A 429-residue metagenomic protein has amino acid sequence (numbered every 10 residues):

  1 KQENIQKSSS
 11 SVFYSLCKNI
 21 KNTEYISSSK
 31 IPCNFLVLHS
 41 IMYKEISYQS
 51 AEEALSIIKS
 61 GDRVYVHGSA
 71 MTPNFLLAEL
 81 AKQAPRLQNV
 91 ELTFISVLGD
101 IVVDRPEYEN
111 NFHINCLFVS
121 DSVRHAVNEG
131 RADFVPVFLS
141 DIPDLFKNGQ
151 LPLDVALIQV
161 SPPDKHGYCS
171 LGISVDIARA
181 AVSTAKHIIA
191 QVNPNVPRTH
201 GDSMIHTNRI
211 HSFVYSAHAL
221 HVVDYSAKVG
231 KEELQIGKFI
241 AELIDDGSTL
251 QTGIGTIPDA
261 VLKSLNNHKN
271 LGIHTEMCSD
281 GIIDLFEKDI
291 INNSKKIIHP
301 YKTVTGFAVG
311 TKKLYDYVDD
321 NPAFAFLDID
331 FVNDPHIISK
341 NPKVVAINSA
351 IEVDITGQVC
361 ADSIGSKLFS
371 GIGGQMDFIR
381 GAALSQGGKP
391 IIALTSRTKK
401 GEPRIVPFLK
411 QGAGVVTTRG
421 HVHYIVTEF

Functional and structural regions predicted by a protein language model:
Q2, S8, Y25: Cationic, low-complexity basic patches in intrinsically disordered or flexible, solvent-exposed regions
E3-N4, N19: Compositionally biased low-complexity segments enriched in histidine and/or tyrosine
Q6, F13-Y14, L38: N-terminal non-cleavable signal-anchor helices
S9-S10, P32: Compositionally biased low-complexity segments, especially N-terminal hydrophobic helices that form the hydrophobic
F35, S40-F429: Conserved alpha/beta enzyme-core scaffold
